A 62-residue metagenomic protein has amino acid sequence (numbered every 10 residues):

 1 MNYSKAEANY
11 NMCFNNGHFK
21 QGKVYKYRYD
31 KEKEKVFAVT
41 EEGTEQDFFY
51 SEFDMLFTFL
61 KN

Functional and structural regions predicted by a protein language model:
M1-N2, T58-N62: Short intrinsically disordered terminal tails
Y3-L56: Basic/aromatic-rich interaction segments and small domains that mediate binding to polyanionic partners
